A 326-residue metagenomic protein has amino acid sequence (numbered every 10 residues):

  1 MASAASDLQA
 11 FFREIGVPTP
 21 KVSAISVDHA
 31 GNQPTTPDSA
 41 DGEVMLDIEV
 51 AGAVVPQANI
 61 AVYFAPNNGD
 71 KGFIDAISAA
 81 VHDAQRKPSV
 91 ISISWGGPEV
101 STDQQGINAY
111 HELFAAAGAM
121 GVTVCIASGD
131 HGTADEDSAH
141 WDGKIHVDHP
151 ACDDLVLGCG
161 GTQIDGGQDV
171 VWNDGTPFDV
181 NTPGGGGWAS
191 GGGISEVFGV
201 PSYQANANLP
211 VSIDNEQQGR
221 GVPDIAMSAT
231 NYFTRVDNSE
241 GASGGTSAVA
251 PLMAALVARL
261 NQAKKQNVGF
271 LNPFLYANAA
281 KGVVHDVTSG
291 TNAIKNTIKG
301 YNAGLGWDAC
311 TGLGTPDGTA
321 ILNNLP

Functional and structural regions predicted by a protein language model:
M1-G158, S190-G191, S195-G245, A250 (+4 more regions): Substrate-binding/charge-relay-adjacent region of secreted/lumenal peptidase catalytic domains
G31, Q168, G175, N238-E240 (+1 more regions): Detector for glycine-centered tight turns/loop "hinges" at secondary-structure junctions
P37-E43, S78, V171-T176, K299-N302: Short, surface-exposed amphipathic charged segments that create phosphate/polyanion-binding patches used for binding
D154-P201: Polar, glycine-rich mid-to-C-terminal structural blocks that act as macromolecule-binding/assembly scaffolds
Q163, N208-D214, A229, N261-A309 (+1 more regions): An often Trp-containing, charged/polar helix-loop segment at the C-terminal end of enzyme catalytic cores
L256: Walker A/P-loop NTP-binding active-site region of P-loop NTPases, recognizing the glycine-rich GxxxxGKT/S
